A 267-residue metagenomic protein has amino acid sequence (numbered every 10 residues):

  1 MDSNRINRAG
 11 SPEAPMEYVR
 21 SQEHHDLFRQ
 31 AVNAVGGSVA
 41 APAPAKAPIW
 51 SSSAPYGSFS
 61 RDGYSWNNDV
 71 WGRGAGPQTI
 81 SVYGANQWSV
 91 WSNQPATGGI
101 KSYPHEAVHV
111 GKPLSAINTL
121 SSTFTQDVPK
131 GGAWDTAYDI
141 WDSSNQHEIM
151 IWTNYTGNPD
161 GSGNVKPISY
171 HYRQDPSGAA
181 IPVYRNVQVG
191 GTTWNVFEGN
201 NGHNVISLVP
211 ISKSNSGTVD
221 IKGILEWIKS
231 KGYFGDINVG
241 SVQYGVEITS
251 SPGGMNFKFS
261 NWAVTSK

Functional and structural regions predicted by a protein language model:
M1-H25, R29-G37: Short, compositionally biased, intrinsically disordered N-terminal export/targeting signals, typified by the non-Sec
V39-V70, Y155-G157, G163-I168: Extracellular carbohydrate-recognition regions
R73-K101: Short carbohydrate-recognition loop motifs
G98-P182: Extracellular-facing segments of soluble proteins and assemblies that are Gly/Ser/Thr-biased and enriched in aromatics
G191: Conserved, mostly hydrophobic/aromatic
F197-K222: Short, surface-exposed, low-complexity cationic segments
S214-K267: Long, compositionally biased interface segments
